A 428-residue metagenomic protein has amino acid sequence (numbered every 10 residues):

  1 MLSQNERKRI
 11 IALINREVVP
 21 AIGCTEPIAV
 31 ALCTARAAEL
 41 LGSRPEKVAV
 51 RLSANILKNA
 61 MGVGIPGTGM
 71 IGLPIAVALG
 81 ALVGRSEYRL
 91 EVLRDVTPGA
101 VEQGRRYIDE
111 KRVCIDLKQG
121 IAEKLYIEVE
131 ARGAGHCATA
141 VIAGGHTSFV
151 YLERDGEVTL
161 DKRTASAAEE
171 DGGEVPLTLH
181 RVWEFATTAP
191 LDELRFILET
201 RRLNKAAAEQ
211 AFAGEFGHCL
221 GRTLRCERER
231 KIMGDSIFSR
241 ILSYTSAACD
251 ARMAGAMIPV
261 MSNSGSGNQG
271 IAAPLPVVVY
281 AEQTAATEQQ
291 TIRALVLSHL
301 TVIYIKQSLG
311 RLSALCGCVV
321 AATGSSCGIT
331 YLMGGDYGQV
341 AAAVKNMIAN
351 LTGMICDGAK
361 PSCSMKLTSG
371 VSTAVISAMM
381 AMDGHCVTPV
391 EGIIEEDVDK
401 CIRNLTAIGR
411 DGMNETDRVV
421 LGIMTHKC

Functional and structural regions predicted by a protein language model:
M1-I11, G42-I56, S236-G255, T287-I305 (+1 more regions): Acidic-glycine-rich active-site phosphate/pyrophosphate-binding loop
L2, E6-L41, P45: N-terminal signal-anchor module of multipass membrane proteins
L2, I22-T25, A54-I56, G144-T147 (+6 more regions): A structural signal for small-residue-enriched, beta-sheet-centric alpha/beta enzyme cores and oligomeric scaffold folds
P20-R36, I258-L275, G317-V320: Conserved phosphate/anionic-ligand binding catalytic regions in large, soluble enzymes, centered on
A31-I127: Early transmembrane hairpin of solute transport permeases
A38, Y280-R293, I303-S369, M382-P389: Hydrophobic alpha-helical bundle architecture
R44-V48, Y88-L93, C114-D116, E193-I197 (+7 more regions): Flexible, glycine/charged-enriched surface loops at secondary-structure junctions
D109-G255, G422-C428: Signature of multi-pass transmembrane helix bundles
